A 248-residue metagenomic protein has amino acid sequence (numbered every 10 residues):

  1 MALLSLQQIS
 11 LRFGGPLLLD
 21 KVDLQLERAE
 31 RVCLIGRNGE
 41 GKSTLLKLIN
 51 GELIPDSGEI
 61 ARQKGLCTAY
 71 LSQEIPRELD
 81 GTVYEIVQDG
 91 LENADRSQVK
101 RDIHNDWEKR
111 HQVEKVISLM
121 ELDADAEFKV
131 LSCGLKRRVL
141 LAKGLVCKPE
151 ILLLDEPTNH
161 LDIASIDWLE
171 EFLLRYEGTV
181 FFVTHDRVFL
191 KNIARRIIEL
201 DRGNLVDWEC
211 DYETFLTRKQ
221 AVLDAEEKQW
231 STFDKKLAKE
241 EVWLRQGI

Functional and structural regions predicted by a protein language model:
M1-S231: ABC ATP-binding cassette signature C-motif
V99-R101, R245-I248: Charged, low-complexity surface segments at secondary-structure and domain boundaries
S231-G247: Short cytosolic helices in intracellular loops of multi-pass membrane proteins
